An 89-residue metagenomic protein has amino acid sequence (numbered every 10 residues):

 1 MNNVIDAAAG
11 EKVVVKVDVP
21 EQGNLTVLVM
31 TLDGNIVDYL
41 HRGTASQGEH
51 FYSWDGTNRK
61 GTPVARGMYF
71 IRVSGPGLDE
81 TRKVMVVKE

Functional and structural regions predicted by a protein language model:
M1-T31: Glycine-centered coil/turn sites that cap beta-strands in beta-rich domains
Q22-N24, Q47-E49, R66-M68: Extracellular Ig-like/FN3 beta-sandwich strand-entry sites
T26-L28, W54, I71: Generic short beta-strand
T31-L32, N58: Short, acidic, Ser/Thr-enriched surface-loop or helix-capping motifs
V37-S46: Solvent-exposed serine/threonine-rich low-complexity stretches and specific carbohydrate-binding patches
T44, T62, R66-E89: C-terminal tail/sorting-segment detector
F51-V64: Signal that preferentially marks extracellular ectodomain short beta-strand elements of beta-sandwich modules
